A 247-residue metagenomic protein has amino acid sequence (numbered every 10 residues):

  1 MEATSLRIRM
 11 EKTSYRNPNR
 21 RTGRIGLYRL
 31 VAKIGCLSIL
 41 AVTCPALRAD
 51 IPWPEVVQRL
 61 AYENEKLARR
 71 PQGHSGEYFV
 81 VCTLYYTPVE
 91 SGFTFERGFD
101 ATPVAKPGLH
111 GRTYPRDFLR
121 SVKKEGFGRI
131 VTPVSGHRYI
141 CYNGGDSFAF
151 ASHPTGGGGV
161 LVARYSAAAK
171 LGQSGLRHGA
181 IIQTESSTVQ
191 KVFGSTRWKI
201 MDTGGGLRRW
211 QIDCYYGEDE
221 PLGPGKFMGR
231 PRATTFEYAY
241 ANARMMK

Functional and structural regions predicted by a protein language model:
M1-Y28: N-terminal secretory signal peptides that target proteins for export/translocation
L6-R7, Y15-R16, L37, R59 (+1 more regions): Short amphipathic alpha-helical "recognition" segments used for binding
R7, R16-N19, L40, P154 (+1 more regions): Serine/proline-rich low-complexity intrinsically disordered segments, especially terminal tails, linkers
V31-V42: Bacterial N-terminal signal peptides
P45-R48: Sec/Tat signal peptide C-region and signal peptidase I cleavage site
D50-K247: Solvent-exposed, well-ordered loop and adjacent helix/strand elements within mature globular domains that form
